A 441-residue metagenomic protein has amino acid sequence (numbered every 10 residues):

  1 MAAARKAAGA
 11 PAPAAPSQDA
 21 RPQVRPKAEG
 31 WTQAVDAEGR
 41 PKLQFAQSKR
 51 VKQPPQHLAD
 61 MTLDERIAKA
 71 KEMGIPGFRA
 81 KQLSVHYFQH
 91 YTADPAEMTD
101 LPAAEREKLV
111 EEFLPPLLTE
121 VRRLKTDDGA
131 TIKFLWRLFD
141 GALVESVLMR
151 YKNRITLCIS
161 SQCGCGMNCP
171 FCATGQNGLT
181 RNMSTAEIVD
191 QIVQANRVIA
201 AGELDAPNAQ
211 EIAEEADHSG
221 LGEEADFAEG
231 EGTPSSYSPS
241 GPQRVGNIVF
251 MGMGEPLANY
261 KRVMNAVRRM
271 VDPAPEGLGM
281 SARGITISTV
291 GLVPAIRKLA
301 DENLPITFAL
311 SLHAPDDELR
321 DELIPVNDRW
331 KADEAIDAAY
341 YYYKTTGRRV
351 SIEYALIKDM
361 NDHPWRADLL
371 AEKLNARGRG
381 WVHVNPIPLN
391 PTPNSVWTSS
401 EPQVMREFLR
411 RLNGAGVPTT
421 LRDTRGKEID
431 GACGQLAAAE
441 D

Functional and structural regions predicted by a protein language model:
M1-I155, N208-S236: Flexible, acidic/Gly-rich N-terminal and inter-domain linker regions that tether and position cofactor-handling modules
T126, S160-S161, S288, S311: Short linear Ser/Thr-Pro motifs
R150-A201, A209-Q210, E214, H218-T233: Canonical Radical SAM [4Fe-4S] cluster-binding loop centered on the CxxxCxxC motif and its immediate flanking residues
I199-D205, S235-T420: Conserved AdoMet/S-adenosylmethionine-binding subsite of the radical SAM
R422-K427: Acidic carboxylate-rich catalytic motifs and surrounding loops in phosphoryl-/glycosyl-chemistry enzymes
D430: Phosphate/nucleotide-binding beta-alpha loop and adjacent structural elements of enzyme active sites
A437: C-terminal catalytic core of tyrosine-transesterase DNA break-rejoin enzymes
